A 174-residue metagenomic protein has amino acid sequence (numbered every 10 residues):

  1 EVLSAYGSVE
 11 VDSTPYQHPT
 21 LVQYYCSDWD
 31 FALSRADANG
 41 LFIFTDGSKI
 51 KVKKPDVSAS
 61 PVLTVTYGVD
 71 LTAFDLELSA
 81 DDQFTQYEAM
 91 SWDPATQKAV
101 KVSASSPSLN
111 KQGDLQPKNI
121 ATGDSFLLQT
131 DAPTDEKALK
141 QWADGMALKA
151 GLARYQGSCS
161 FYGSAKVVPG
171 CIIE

Functional and structural regions predicted by a protein language model:
E1-E174: Amphipathic alpha-helical and helix-coil boundary elements used as assembly and membrane-proximal scaffolds
